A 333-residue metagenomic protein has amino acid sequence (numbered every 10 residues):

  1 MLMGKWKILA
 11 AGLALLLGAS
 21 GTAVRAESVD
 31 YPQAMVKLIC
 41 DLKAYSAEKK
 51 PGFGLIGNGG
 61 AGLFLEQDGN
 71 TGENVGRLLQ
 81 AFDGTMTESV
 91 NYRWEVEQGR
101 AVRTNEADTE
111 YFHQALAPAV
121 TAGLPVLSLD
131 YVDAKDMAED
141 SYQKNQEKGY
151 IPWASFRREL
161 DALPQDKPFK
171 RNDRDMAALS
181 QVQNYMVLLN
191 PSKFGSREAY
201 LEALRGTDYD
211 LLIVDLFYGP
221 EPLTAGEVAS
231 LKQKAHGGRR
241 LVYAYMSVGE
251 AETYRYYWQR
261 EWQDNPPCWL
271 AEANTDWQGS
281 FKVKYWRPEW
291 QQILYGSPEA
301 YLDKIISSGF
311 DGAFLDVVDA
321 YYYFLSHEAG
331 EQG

Functional and structural regions predicted by a protein language model:
L2-L9: Bacterial N-terminal signal peptides that target proteins for export
A11-A19: Bacterial N-terminal signal peptides
T22-G333: Glycan-processing catalytic domains of CAZymes
